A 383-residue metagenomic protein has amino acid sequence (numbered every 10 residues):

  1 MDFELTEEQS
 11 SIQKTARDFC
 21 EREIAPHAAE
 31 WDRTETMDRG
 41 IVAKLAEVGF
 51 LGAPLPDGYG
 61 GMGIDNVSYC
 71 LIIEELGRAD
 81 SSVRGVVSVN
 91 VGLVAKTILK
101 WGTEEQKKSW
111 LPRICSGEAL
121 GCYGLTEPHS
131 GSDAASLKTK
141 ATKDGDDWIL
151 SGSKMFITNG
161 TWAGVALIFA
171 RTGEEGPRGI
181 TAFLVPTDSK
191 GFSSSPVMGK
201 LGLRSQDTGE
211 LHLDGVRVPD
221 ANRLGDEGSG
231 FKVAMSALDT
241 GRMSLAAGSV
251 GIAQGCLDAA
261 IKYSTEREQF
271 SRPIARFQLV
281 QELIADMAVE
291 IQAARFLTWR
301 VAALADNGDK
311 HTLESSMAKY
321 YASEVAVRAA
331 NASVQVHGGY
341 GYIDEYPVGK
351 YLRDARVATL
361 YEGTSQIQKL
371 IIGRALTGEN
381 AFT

Functional and structural regions predicted by a protein language model:
M1-V89, W101-Q106, R113-A119, G131-A134 (+4 more regions): Alpha-helical interface subdomain recognition
G49, I73-G77, A170, V185-K190 (+1 more regions): Short Ser/Thr-interspersed hydrophobic loop/turn segments at strand-loop and sheet-helix junctions that line or gate
I64-D65, D133-A135, N159-A163, P177-G179 (+2 more regions): Short glycine/proline-enriched turns and hinge-like loops at secondary-structure junctions
I114, H129-S132, F156-N159, R171-E174 (+1 more regions): Short Gly/Pro-enriched turn/cap motifs at secondary-structure boundaries
S136, D188-P219: Flexible, small-/acidic-enriched active-site or ligand-binding loops
D146-D147, S151-S194: A short core secondary-structure module
D214-V233: Long, acidic (Asp/Glu-rich), low-complexity accessory segments flanking structured domains
